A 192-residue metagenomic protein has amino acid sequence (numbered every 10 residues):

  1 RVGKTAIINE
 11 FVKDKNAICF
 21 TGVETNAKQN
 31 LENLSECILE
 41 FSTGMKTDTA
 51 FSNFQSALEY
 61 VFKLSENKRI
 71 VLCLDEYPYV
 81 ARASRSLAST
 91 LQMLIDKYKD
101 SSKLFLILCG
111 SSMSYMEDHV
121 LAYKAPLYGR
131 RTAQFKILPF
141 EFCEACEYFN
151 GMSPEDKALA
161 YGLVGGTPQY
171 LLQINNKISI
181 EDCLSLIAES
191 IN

Functional and structural regions predicted by a protein language model:
R1-N192: Phosphate-binding site recognition
